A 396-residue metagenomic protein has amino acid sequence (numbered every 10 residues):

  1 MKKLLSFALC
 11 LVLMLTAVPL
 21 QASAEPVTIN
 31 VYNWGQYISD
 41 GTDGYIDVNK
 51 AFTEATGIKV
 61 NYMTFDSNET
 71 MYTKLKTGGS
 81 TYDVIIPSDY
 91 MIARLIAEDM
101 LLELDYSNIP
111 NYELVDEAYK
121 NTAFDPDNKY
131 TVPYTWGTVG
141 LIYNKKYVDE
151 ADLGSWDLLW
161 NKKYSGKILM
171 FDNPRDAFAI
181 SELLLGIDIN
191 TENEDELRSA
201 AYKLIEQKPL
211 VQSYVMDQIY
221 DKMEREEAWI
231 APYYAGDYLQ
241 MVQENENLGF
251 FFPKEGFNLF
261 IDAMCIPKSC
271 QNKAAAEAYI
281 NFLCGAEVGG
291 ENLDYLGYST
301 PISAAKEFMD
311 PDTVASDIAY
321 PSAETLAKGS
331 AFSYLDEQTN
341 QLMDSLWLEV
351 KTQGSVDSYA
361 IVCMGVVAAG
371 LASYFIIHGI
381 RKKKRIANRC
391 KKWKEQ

Functional and structural regions predicted by a protein language model:
A17-P26, G379-K383: Sec-dependent signal peptide cleavage junction
E25-R94: Early extracytoplasmic/lumenal segment of secretory-pathway proteins
S80-V84, L102-L141, K167-L169: A structural signal for short loop-to-beta-strand junctions that line the ligand-binding cleft of periplasmic/secreted
I96-E103, K120, D125-K129, Q240-F252 (+1 more regions): Ligand-binding "clamshell"
L102-E113, T131, E246-N258, P267-C270: Short beta-strand->loop
L169-N173, A177, S181, I189-P253: Ligand-binding pocket segment of bilobal, Venus flytrap-like solute-binding proteins
P267-K328, L371: Mature extracytoplasmic/periplasmic domains
E324-Q396: Conserved C-terminal helix/tail region of periplasmic/extracytoplasmic solute-binding proteins
